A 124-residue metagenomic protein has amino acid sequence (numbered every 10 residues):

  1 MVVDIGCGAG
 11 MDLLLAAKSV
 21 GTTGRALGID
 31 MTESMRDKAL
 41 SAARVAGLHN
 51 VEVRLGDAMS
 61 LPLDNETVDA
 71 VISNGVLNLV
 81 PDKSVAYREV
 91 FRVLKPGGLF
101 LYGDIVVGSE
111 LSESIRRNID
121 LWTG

Functional and structural regions predicted by a protein language model:
M1-I5, A9-S60: Class I SAM-dependent methyltransferase SAM/SAH-binding core
A16, G75, V90: Class I S-adenosylmethionine-dependent transferase superfamily signal
M59-A70: A short acidic, Gly/Pro-enriched loop at the edge of an enzyme's catalytic core that lines a small-molecule cofactor
D69-D82: A short SAM/SAH-binding and catalytic strip from SAM-dependent methyltransferases
S84-L99: A short glycine-rich, Lys/Arg-flanked "PGG" loop and its adjoining helix->strand segment in the class I
G103: Alpha/beta-hydrolase-fold catalytic nucleophile elbow
V106-G124: Short, glycine-/aromatic-enriched active-site segment of Class I SAM-dependent methyltransferases
